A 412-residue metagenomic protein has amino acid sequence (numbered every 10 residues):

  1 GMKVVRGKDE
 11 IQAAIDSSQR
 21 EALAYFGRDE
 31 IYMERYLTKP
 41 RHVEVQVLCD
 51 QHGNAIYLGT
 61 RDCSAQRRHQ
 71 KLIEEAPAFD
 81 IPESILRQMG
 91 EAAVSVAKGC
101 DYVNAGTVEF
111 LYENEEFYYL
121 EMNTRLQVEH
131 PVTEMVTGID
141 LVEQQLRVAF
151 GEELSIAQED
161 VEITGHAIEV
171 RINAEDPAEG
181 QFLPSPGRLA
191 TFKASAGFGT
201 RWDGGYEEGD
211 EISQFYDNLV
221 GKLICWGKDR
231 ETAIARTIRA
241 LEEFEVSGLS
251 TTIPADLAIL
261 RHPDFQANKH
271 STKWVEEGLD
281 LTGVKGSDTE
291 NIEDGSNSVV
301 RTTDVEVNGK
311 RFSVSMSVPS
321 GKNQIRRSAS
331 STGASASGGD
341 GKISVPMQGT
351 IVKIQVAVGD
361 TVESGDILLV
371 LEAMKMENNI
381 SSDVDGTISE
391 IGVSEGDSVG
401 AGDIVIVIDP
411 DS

Functional and structural regions predicted by a protein language model:
M2, M89, M347, M374-M376: Methionine-biased hydrophobic packing positions in alpha-helices, especially within tandem helical repeat solenoids
M2-N291, S330-A334, G338: ATP-dependent carboxylate activation and anion-phosphoryl transfer catalytic cores that bind Mg-ATP to form
V4, V370, S382, S398 (+1 more regions): A short hydrophobic beta-strand position within the conserved nucleotide-binding domain
Q51, N114, M347, E363 (+2 more regions): A cytosolic small-molecule/anion-sensing beta-strand core signal
T124, V356, A373, N378 (+2 more regions): Short, conserved catalytic or interaction motifs in soluble domains
A190-F192, I238-R239, E245, L249-S364 (+3 more regions): Flexible, low-complexity "carrier/transfer arms" centered on conserved reactive residues that transiently bear covalent
Q355, T361, E390-G392, S398: Exposed loop and linker-edge segments at protein-protein interfaces
